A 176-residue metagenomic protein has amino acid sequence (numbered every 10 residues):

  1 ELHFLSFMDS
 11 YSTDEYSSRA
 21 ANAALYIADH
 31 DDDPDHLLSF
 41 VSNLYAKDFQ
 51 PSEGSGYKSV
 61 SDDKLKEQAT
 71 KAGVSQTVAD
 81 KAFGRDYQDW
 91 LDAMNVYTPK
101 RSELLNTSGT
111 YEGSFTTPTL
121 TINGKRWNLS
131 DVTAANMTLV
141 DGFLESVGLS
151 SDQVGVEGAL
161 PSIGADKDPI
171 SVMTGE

Functional and structural regions predicted by a protein language model:
E1-D62: Structural alpha/beta surface segment adjacent to cysteine/selenocysteine redox centers across thiol/disulfide enzymes
T70-E176: C-terminal cap of thioredoxin/glutaredoxin-like
